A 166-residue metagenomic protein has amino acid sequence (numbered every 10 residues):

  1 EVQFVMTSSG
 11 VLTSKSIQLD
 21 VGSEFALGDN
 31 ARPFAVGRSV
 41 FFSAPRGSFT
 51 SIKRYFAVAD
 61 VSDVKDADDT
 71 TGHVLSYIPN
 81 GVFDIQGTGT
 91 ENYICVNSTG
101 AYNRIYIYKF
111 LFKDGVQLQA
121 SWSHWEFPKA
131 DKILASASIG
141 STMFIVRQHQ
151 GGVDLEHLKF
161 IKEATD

Functional and structural regions predicted by a protein language model:
V2-D166: Beta-sheet-dominated scaffold domains
